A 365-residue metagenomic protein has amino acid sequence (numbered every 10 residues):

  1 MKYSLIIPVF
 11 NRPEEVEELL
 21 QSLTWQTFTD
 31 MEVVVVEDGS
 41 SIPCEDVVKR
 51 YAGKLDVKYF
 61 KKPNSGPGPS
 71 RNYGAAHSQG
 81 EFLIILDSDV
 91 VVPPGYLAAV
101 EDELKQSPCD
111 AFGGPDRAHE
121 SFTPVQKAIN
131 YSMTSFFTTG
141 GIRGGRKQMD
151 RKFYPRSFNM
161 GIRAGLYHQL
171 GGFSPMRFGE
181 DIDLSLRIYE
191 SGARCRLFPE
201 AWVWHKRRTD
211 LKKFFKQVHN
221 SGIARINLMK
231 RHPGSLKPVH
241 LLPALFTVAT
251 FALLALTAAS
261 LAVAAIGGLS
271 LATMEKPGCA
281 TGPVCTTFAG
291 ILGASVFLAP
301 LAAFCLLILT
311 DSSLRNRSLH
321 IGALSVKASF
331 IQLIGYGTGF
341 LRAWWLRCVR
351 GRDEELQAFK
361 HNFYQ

Functional and structural regions predicted by a protein language model:
M1-W25: N-proximal low-complexity "stem/linker" segments adjacent to membrane-targeting elements
L20-K61: Acidic donor-binding segment of Leloir-type glycosyltransferases
I42-P43, V90-E103, L186: Acidic donor-binding/catalytic loop of UDP-sugar-dependent glycosyltransferases, especially processive GT2
K62-S78, A99, S157-F158: Glycine-rich, basic loop-to-helix element that forms the pyrophosphate-binding segment of sugar-nucleotide handling
L83: Short aromatic/hydrophobic "clamp" motif used to bind/position activated sugar donors
G95-K127, Y131, A201-W202, K206: Conserved donor NDP-sugar-binding/catalytic core segment of glycosyltransferases
S174-L236: Catalytic donor/gating beta->alpha subdomain of glycosyltransferases that bind UDP-sugars
F246-L346: Membrane-embedded multi-pass helical conduit in multi-pass membrane proteins, especially envelope-biosynthetic
